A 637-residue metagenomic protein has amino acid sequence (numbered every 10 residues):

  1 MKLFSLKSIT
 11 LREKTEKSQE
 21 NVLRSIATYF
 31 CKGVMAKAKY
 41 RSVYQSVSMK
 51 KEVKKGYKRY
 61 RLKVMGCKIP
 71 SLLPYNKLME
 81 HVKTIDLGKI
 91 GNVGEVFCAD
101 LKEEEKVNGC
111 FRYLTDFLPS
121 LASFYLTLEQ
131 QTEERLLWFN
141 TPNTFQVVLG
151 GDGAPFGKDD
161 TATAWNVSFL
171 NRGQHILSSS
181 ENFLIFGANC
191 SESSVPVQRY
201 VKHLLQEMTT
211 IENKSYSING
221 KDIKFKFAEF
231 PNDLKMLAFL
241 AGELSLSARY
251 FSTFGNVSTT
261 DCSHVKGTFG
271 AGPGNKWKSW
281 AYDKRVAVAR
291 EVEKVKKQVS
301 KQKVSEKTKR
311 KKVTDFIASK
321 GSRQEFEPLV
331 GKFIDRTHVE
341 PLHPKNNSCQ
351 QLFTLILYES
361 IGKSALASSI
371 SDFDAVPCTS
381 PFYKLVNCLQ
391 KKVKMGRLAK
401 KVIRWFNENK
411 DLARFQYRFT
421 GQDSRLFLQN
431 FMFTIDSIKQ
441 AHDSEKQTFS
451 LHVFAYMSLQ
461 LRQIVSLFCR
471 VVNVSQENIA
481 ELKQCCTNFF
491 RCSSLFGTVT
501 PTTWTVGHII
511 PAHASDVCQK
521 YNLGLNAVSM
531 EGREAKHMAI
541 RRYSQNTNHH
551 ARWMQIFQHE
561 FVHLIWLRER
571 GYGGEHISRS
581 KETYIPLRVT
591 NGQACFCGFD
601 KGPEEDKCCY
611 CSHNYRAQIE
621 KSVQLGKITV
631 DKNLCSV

Functional and structural regions predicted by a protein language model:
M1-V637: A structural signal for the principal folded core domain
